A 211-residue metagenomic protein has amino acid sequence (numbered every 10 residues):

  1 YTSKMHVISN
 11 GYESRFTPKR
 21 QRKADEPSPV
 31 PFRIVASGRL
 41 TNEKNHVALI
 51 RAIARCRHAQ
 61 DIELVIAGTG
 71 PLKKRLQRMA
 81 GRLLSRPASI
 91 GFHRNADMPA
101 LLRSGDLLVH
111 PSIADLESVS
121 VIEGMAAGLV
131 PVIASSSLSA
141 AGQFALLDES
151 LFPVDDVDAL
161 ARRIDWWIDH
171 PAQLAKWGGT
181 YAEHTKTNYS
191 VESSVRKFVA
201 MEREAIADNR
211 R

Functional and structural regions predicted by a protein language model:
G11: Carbohydrate-associated surface elements
E26-K44, I50-I53, V65: Conserved donor-binding/catalytic core segment of Leloir-type glycosyltransferases
R75-H93: Nucleotide-activated donor-binding/catalytic signature segment of Leloir-type glycosyltransferases, i.e., the conserved
F92-H93, A100-G105: Short alpha-helical donor nucleotide-sugar binding micro-motif in glycosyltransferases
I113: Aromatic "clamp/platform" in nucleotide-sugar-dependent glycosyltransferases that forms part of the donor/acceptor
V130-A134: Short hydrophobic beta-strand element within catalytic cores of glycosyltransferases and related nucleotide-activated
L146-V157, W166-P171: Conserved acidic donor-binding segment of nucleotide-sugar-dependent glycosyltransferases
A172-E204: A charged, aromatic-enriched C-terminal amphipathic alpha-helix characteristic of glycosyltransferases across folds
